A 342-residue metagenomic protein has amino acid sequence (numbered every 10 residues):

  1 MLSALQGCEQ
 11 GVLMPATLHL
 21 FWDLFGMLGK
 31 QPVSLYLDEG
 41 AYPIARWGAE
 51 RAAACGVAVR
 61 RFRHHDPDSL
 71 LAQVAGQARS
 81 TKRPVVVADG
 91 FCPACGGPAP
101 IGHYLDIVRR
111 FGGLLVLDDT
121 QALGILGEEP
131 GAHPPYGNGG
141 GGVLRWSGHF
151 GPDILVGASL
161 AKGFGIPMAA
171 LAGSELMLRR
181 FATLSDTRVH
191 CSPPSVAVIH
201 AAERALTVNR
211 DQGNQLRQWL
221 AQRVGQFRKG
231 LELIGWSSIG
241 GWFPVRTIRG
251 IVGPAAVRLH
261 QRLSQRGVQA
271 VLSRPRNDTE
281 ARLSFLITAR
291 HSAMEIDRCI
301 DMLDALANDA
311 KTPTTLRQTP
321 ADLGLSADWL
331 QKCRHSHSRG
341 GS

Functional and structural regions predicted by a protein language model:
L2-D23: Short loop-beta-helix segment that forms the pyridoxal 5′-phosphate
G11-V12, I234-W236, V268-P275: A short linear hydrophobic-aromatic micro-motif
A16-L18, Y36-A54: Substrate-binding/gating loop at the entrance of the active-site cleft, primarily in PLP-dependent aminotransferase-like
M27-P43, P67: Conserved PLP-anchoring active-site segment centered on the Schiff-base-forming lysine
R60, H64-L117: Active-site phosphate-binding strand-loop segment of PLP-dependent enzymes
F111-L114, Q121, G127-G240, D328-H335 (+1 more regions): Active-site C-terminal subdomain of aminotransferase-like
N214-R228, E232-R266, A281-A289, A293-I296 (+1 more regions): Conserved PLP-binding catalytic core of the aspartate aminotransferase-like
